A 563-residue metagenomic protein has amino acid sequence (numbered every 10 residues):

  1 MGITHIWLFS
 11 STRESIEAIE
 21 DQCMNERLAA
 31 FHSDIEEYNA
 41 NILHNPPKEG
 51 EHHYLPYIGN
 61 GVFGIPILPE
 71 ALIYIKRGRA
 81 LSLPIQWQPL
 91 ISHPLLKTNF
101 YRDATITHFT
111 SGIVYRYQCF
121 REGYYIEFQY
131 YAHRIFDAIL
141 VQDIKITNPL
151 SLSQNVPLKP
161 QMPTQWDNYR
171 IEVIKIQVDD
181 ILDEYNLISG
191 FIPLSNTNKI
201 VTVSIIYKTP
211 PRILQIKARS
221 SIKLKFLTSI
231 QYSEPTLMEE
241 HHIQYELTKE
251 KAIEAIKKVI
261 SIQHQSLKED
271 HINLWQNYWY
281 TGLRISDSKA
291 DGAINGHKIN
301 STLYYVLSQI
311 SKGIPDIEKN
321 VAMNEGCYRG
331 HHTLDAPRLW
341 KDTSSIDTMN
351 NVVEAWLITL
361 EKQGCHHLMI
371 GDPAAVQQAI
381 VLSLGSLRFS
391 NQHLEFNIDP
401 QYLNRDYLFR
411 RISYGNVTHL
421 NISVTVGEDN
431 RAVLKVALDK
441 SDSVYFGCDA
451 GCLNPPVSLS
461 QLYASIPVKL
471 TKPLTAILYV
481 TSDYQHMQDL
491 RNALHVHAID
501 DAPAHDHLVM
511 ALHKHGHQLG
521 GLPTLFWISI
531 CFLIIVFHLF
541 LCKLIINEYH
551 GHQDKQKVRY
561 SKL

Functional and structural regions predicted by a protein language model:
G2-H53, R79-M323, L474-L563: Acidic/polar, glycine-enriched structural segments that form the non-catalytic walls/loops of the carbohydrate-binding
N39, E49-S82, I317, N324-S443 (+3 more regions): C-terminal capping/lid segments that line or modulate ligand- or cofactor-binding pockets
I139, N155-V156, D429-V457: Beta-strand-rich binding/interaction modules
Q154-P157, E184-S189, V376-Q378, I422 (+1 more regions): Noncatalytic linker/hinge segments flanking ATPase motor cores
L453-K469: Short, solvent-exposed S/T- and G/P-enriched segments that are highly enriched in secreted/extracellular and lumenal
